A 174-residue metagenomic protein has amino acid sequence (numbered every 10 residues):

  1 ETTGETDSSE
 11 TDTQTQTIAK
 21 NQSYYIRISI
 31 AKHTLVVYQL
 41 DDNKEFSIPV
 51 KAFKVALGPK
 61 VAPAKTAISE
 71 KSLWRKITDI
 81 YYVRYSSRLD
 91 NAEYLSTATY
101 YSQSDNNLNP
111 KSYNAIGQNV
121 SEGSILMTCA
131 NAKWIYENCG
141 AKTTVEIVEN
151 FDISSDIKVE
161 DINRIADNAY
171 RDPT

Functional and structural regions predicted by a protein language model:
E1-N21, P173-T174: N-terminal, intrinsically disordered, polar/charged segments of Gram-positive cell-envelope systems that serve as
T2-S9, V55, T78, N114 (+1 more regions): Generic detector of intrinsically disordered, low-complexity, polar/charged segments
D12-L108: Gly/Pro-biased beta-strand-loop elements
T78-T174: Exported/periplasmic cell-wall-interacting domains
